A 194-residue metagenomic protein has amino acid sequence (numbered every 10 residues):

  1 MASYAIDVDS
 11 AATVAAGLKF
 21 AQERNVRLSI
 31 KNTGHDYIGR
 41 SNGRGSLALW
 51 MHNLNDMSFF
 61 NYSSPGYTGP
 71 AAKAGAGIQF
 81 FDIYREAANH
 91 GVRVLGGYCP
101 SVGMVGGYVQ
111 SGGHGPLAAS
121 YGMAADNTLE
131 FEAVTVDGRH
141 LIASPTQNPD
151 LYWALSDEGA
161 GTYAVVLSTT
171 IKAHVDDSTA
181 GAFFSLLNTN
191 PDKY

Functional and structural regions predicted by a protein language model:
M1-Y194: Soluble FAD-dependent oxygen oxidases
